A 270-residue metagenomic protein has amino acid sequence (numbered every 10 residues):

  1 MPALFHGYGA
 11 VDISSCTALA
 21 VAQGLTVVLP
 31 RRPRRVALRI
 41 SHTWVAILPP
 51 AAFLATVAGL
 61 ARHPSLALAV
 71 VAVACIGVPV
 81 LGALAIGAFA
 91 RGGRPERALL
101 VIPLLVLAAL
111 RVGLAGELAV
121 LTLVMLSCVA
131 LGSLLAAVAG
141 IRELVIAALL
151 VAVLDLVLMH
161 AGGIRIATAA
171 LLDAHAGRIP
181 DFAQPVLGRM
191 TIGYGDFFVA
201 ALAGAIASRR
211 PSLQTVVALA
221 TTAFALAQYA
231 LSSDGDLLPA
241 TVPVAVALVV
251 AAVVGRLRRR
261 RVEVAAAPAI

Functional and structural regions predicted by a protein language model:
M1-I270: A membrane-topology feature that recognizes alpha-helical transmembrane segments and their immediate juxtamembrane
